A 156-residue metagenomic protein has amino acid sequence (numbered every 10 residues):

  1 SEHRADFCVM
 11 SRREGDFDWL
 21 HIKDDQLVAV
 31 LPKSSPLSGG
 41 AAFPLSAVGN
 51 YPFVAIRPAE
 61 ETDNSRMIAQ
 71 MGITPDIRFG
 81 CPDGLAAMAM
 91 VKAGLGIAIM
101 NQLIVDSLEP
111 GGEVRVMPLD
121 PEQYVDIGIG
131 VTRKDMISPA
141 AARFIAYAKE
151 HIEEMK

Functional and structural regions predicted by a protein language model:
S1-L31, K92-L95, E113-M117: Short beta-strand-centered segments that line the small-molecule binding cleft or hinge of alpha/beta clamshell
E2-R4, A59-R115: Hydrophobic hinge/microswitch elements
R13, P32-P36, R133-D135: Short loop segments at secondary-structure junctions
F17-L27, L31-F53: Flexible hinge/capping segments at coil-to-helix
L20, S46, M88-A89, A142: Alpha-helical segments flanking ligand/cofactor-binding loops in enzyme cores
V28-V30, P36, V54, I97 (+2 more regions): Residues embedded in well-ordered beta-strands
L37, Y51-I73, I137-I145, M155: Secondary-structure junction motif
L45, R115-K156: A late-sequence structural motif
